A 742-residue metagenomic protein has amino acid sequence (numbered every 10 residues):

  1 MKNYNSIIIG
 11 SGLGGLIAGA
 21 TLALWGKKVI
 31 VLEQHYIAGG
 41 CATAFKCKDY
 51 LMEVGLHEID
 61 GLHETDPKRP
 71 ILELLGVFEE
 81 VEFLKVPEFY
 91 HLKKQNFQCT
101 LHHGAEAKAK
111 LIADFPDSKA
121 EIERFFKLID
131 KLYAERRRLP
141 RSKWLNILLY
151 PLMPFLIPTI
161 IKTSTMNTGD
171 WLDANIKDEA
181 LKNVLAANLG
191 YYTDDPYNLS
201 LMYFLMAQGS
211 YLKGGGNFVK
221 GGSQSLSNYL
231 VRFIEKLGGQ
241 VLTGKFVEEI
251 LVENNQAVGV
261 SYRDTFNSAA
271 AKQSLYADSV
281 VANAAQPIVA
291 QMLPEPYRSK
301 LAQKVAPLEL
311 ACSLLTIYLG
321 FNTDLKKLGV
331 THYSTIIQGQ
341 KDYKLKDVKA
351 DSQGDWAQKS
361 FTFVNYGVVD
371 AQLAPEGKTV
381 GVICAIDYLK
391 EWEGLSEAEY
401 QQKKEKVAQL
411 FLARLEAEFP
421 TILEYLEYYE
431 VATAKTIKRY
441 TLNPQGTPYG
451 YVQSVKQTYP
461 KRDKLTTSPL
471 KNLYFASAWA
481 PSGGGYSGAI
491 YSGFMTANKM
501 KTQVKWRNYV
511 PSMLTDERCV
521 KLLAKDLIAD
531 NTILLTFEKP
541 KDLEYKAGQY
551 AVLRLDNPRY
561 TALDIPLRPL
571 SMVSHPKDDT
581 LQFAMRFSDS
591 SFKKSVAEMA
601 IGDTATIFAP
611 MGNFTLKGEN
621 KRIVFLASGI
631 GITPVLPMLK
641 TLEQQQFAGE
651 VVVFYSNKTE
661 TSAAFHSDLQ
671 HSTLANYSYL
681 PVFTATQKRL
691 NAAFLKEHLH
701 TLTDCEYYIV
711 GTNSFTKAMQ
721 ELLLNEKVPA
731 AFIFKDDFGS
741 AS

Functional and structural regions predicted by a protein language model:
K2-A134: N-terminal glycine-rich phosphate/pyrophosphate-binding loop and immediately adjacent elements
K94-L199: Rossmann-like flavin
D178, K182-Y192, K359-V364, P420-S482: A glycine-rich dinucleotide-binding beta-alpha-beta segment and adjacent secondary-structure elements that constitute
L205-F266, A271: Helical element adjacent to the flavin cofactor pocket in flavoenzyme catalytic cores
E248-A374: Mid-domain catalytic core of redox enzymes that form a hydrophobic substrate pocket/lid adjacent to a catalytic redox
D324-A432: C-terminal segments that line or cap access tunnels to active or ligand-binding sites in enzymes and enzyme-associated
L514-T604, G649, N657-T659, T684-T686: Ferredoxin-reductase
D579-T580, S588-S742: FNR/FR-type flavoprotein reductase catalytic core
